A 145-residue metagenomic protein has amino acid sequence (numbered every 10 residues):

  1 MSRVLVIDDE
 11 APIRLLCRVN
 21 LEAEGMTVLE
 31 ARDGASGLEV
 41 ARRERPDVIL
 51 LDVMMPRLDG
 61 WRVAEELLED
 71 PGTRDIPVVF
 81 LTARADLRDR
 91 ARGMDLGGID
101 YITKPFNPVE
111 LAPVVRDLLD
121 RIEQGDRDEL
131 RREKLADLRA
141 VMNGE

Functional and structural regions predicted by a protein language model:
L15-A23: Charged docking surfaces used in two-component/phosphorelay signaling
G25-R32, V40: Short hydrophobic/Thr-rich beta-strand motif most characteristic of the beta2 strand and flanking loop of CheY-like
E44-L50: Active-site beta3 strand of CheY-like receiver
M55: Receiver (REC) domain active-site loop signature in two-component systems and cognate sites in sensor histidine kinases
I99: Short, glycine/charged-rich "phosphate-handling" switch motifs in NTP-dependent and phosphotransfer domains
F106-V115, R127: C-terminal output helix
I122-E145: CheY-like receiver
